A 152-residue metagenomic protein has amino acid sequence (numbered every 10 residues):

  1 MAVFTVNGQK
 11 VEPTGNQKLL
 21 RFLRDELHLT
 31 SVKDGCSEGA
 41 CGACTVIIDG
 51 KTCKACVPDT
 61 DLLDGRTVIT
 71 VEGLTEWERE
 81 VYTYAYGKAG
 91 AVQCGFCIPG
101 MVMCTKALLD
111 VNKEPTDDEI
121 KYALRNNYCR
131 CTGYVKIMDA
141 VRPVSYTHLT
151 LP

Functional and structural regions predicted by a protein language model:
M1-L149: Signature of N-terminal electron-transfer/Fe-S-associated modules in redox systems
